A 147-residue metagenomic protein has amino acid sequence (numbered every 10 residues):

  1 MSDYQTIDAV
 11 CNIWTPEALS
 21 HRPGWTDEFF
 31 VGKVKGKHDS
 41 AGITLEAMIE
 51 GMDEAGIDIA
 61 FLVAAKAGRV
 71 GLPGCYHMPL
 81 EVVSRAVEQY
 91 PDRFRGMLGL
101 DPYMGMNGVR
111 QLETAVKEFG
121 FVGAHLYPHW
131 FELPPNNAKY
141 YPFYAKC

Functional and structural regions predicted by a protein language model:
M1-A65, V70-G74: An N-terminally biased module of ancient metal coordination in phosphate/nucleic-acid-related enzymes
D58-I59, K66-K146: Active-site gating/metal-coordination segments in enzymes
